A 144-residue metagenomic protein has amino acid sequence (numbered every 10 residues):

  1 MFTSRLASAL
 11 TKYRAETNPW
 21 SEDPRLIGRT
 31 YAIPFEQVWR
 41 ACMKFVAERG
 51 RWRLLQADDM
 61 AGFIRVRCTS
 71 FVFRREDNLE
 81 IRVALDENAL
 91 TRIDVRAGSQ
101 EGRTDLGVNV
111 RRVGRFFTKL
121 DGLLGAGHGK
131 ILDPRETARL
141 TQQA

Functional and structural regions predicted by a protein language model:
M1-A144: Ser/Thr-rich, low-complexity intrinsically disordered terminal regions
